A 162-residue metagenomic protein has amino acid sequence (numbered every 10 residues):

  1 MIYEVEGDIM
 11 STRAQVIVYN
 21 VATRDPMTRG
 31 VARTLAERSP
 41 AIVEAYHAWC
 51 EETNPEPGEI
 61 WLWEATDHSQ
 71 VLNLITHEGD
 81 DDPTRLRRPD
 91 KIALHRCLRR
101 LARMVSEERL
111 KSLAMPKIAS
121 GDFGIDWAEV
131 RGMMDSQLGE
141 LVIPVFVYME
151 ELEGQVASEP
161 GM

Functional and structural regions predicted by a protein language model:
M1-M162: Macrodomain-like recognition of ADP-ribose-binding/processing modules
